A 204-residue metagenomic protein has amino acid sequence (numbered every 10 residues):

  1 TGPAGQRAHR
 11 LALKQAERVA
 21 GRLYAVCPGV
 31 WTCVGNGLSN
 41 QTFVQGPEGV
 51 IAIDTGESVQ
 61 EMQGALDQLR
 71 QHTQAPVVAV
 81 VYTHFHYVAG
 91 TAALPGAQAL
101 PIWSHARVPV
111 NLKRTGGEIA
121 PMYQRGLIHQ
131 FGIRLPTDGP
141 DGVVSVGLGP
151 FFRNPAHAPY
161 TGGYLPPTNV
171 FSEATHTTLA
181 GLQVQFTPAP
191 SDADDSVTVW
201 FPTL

Functional and structural regions predicted by a protein language model:
T1-A20: N-terminal pre-domain segments of enzymes
A4, L23-V30, F151-Y160, L179-V184: Short Pro/Gly-enriched beta-strand edge/turn motifs at strand-loop
A20-Q71, V197-L204: Conserved beta-strand hairpin/beta-sheet module of binuclear metal-dependent hydrolase folds, prominently
A25, G162, V170-T203: Core dinuclear metal-dependent hydrolase active-site scaffold
V30, E61, D67-P167, S172: Active-site HxH/HxHxD metal-binding segment of metal-dependent hydrolases
T32, I51-D54, V78-V81, Q185-F186: Short catalytic-loop micro-motif centered on adjacent basic/acidic residues
V34, A106, P190: Residues at the C-termini of beta-strands that transition into short coil/loop
G37-S39, E48, A97, S172 (+1 more regions): Short, solvent-exposed loop/turn segments at the edges of secondary structure
